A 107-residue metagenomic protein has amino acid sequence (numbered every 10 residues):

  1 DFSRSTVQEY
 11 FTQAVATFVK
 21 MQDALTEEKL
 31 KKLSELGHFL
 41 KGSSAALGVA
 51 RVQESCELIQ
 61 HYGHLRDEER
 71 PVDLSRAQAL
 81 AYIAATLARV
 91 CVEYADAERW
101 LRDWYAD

Functional and structural regions predicted by a protein language model:
D1-F2: Active-site flanking loop/helix segments enriched in acidic
T6-T12, T17, S43-D107: Amphipathic, coiled-coil-like alpha-helical segments
